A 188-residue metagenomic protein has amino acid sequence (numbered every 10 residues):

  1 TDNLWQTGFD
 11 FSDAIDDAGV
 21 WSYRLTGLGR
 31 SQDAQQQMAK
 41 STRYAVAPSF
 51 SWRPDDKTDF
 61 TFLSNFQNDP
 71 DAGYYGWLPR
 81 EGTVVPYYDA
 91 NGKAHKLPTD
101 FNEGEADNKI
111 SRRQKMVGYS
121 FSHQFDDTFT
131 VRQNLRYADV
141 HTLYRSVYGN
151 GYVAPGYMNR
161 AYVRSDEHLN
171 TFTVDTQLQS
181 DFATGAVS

Functional and structural regions predicted by a protein language model:
T1-V46, P54-T58, K115: Outer-membrane beta-barrel translocator/receptor signature
F9-D13, P48-W52, Y119-H123, V174-S180: Residues on the lipid-exposed face of transmembrane beta-strands in outer-membrane beta-barrel proteins
D16-A18, R53-K57, D126-T128, Q179 (+1 more regions): Outer-membrane beta-barrel channels and translocator barrels
W21-L25, F60-F62, V131-L135, S188: Transmembrane beta-strands of outer-membrane beta-barrel proteins
R30-A34, A47-R53, K57-Q124, D139-L169: Acidic/polar loop-and-plug regions of large Gram-negative outer-membrane beta-barrel proteins
A39-K40, N134-R136, V147-G149: Composition- and surface-driven signal marking solvent-exposed, interaction-prone regions in large proteins
V163, H168-S188: C-terminal low-complexity, acidic/polar tails when present
